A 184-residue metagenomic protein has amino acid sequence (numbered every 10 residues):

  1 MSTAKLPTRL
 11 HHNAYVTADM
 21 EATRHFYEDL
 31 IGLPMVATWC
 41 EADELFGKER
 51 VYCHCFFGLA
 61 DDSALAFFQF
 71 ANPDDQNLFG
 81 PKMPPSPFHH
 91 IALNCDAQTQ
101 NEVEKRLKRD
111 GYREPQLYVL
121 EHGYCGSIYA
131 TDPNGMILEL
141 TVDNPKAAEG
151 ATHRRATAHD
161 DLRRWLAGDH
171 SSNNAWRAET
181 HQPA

Functional and structural regions predicted by a protein language model:
M1-A4, E104-A184: Vicinal oxygen chelate
A4, F46-K48, K82: Short consensus segments that form the blades of beta-propeller domains, in both extracellular/periplasmic
L10-A18, C55-A60, L78-R106, G126-D132: Vicinal oxygen chelate
V16-A64: Core segments of cupin and vicinal oxygen chelate
A42-L45, P73-F79: A short, acidic/glycine-rich surface segment
A64-F67, E139-L140: Short glycine-/small-residue motifs
Q76-G80, E149-T152: A short, polar/proline- and glycine-enriched secondary-structure boundary/capping micro-motif
